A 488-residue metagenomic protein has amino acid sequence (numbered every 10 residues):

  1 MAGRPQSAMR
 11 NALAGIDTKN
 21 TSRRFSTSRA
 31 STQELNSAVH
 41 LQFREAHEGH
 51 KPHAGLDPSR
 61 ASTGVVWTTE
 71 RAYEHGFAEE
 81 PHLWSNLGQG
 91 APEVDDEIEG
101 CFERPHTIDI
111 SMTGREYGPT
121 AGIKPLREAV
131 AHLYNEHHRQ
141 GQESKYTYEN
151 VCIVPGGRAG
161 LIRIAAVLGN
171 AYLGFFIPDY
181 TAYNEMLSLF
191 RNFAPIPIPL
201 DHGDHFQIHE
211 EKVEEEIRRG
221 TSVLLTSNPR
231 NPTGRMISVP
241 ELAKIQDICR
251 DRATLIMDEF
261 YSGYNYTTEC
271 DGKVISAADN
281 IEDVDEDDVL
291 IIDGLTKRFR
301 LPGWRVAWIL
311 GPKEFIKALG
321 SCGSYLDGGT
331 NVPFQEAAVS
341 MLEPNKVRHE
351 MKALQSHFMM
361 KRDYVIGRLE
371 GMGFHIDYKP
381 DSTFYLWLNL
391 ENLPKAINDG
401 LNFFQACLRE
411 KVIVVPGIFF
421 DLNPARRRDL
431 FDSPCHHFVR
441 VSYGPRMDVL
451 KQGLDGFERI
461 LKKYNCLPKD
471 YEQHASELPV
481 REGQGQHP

Functional and structural regions predicted by a protein language model:
R4-D17, R29, E34-E45, A129 (+6 more regions): Conserved core segment of the aminotransferase class I/II
E34-P155, L342-K346, Y464: N-terminal small-domain helix-loop-helix segment of the aminotransferase-like
W84-N86, I292, H375-D381: Short beta-strand
I110-R250, S262-V284, L290, E458-L461 (+1 more regions): Conserved core of the PLP fold type I
H132, V284, A396-I397, R409-K411 (+1 more regions): PLP-dependent enzyme catalytic core of the Aspartate aminotransferase-like
Q355-I366, I376-E391, P434: Conserved glycine-rich beta-strand-loop-beta hairpin in the small C-terminal domain of fold type I
